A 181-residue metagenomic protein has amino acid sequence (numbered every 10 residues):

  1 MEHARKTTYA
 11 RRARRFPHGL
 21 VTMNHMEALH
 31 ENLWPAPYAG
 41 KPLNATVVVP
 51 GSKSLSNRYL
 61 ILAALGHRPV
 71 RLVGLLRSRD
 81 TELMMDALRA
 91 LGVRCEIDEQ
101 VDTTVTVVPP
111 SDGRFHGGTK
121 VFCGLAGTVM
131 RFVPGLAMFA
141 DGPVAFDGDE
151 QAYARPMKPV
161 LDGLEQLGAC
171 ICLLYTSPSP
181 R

Functional and structural regions predicted by a protein language model:
P17-M23: Short, Lys/Arg-enriched N-terminal segments with co-localized hydrophobic residues within the first ~10-30 amino acids
N24-R77, T106-A152, S177: Structural motif
P159-G163: Active-site-proximal loop->helix
G168-L173: A glycine-rich helix N-cap at a beta->alpha junction
Y175-R181: Conserved small/polar residues in nucleotide/adenosyl-binding loops
